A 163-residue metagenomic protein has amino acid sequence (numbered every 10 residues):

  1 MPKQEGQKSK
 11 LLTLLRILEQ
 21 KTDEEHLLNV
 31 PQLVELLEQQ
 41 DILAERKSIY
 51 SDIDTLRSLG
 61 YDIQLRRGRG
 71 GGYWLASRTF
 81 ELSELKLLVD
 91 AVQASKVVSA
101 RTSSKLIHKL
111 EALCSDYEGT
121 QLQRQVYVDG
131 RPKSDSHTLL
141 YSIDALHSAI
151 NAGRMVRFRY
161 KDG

Functional and structural regions predicted by a protein language model:
M1-D90: Short, basic/aromatic recognition patches that contact phosphate-bearing ligands
T79-K161: Bulky hydrophobic/aromatic content
